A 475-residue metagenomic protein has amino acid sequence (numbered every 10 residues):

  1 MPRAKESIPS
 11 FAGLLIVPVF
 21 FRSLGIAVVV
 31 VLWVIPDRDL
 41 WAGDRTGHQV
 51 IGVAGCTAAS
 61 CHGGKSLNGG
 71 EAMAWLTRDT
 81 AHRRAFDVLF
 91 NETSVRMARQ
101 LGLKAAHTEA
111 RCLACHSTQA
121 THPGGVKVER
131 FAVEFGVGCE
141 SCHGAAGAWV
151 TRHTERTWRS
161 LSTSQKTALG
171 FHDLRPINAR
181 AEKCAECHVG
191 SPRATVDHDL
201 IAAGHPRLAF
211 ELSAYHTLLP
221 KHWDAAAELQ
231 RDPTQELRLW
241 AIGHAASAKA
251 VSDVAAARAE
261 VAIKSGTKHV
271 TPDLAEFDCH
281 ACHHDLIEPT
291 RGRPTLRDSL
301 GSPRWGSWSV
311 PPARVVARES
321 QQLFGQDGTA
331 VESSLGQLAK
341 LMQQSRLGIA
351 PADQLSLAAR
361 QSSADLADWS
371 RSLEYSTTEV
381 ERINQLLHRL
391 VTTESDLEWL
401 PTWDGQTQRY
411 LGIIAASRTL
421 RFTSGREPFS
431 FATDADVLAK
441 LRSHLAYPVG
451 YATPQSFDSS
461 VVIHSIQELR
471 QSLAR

Functional and structural regions predicted by a protein language model:
M1-F20: N-terminal secretory signal peptides that target proteins for export/translocation
P18, R22-V34: Bacterial N-terminal signal peptides
R45-A58, D273: Local sequence-structure signature of Cys/Sec-based thiol-disulfide redox active-site neighborhoods
A54-H62, L113, E140, A185 (+1 more regions): Cys/His/Pro-rich metal-binding microdomains
G64-R99, G124-V137, A145-I414: Primarily the internal scaffold of c-type cytochrome electron-transfer domains, especially repeated/multiheme c-type
A105-V133, V137: Post-signal peptide N-terminal segment of secreted/secretory-pathway proteins
W399-R475: A cross-kingdom marker for long, charged
